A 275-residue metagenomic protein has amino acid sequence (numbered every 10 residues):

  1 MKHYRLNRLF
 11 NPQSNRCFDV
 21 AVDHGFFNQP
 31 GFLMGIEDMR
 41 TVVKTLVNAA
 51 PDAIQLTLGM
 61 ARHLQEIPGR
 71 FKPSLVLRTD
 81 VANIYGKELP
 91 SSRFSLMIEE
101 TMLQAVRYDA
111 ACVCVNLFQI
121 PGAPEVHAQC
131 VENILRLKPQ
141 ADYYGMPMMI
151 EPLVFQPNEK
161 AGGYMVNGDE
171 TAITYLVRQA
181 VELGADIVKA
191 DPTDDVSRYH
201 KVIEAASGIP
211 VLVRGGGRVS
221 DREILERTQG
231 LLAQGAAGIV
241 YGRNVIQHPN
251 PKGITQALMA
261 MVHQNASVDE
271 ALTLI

Functional and structural regions predicted by a protein language model:
M1-N28: N-terminal basic, low-complexity leaders that serve as flexible interaction/assembly modules and, when applicable, as
R8-P12, Q119-I120, Q247-H248: Generic structural "secondary-structure junction" signal
F10, V47-A50, M259-A266: Structural signal for hydrophobic packing residues in well-ordered secondary-structure cores of soluble enzyme domains
D19-I54, M60-R70, S74-Y85, L89-V211 (+2 more regions): Alpha/beta enzyme core
V213-G215, Y241: Thr-Gly-centered strand-to-loop micro-motif
R218: A C-terminal functional module that forms or caps the active site or interfaces directly with catalytic machinery
L232-G235, Q247-I275: C-terminal helical cap(s) of enzyme catalytic domains, especially alpha/beta-barrels
I239-I246: Short acidic/histidine-rich active-site segments
